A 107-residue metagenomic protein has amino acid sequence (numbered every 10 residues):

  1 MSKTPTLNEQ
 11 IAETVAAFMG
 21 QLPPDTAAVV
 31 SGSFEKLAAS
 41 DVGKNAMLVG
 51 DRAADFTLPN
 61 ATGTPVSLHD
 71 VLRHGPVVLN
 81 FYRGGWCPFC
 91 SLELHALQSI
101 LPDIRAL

Functional and structural regions predicted by a protein language model:
M1-R52: N-terminal targeting signals for export/organelle localization
N8-I11, L97-L101: Noncatalytic linker/hinge segments flanking ATPase motor cores
A17, M47, N60, F81-Y82: Generic detector of intrinsically disordered, low-complexity, polar/charged segments
E35-H69, L92, A96-S99: N-terminal "domain-start" segment that seeds a small globular fold
L68-L97: Short active-site neighborhood of thiol/selenol oxidoreductases, capturing the structured segment around
I104-L107: Short, intrinsically disordered, charge-balanced linker/junction segments flanking boundaries in proteins
